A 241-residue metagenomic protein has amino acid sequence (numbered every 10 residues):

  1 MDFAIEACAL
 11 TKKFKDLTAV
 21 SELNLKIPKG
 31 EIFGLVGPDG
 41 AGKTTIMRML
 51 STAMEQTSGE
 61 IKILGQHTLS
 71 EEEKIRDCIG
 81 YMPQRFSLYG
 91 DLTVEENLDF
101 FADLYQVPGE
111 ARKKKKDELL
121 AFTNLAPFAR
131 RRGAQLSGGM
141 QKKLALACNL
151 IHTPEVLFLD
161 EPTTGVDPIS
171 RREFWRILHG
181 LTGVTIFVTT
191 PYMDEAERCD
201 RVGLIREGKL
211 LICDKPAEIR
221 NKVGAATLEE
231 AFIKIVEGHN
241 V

Functional and structural regions predicted by a protein language model:
G59-S70, K74-I75: Conserved ABC transporter NBD signature motif
D91, R132-L136: Conserved ABC ATPase signature
D99, D103-F128: Conserved ABC ATPase "signature" region
L157-D160: Catalytic Walker B motif of ABC-type/P-loop ATPase nucleotide-binding domains
C213-D214: ABC ATPase "signature
